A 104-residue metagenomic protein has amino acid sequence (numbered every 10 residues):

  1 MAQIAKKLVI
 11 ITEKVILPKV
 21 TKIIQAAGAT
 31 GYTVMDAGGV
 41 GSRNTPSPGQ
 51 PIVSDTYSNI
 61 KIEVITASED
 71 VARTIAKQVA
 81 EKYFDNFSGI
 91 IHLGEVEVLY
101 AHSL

Functional and structural regions predicted by a protein language model:
M1-L104: Positively charged, small/polar-rich N-terminal and surface patches that mediate targeting and assembly and bind
